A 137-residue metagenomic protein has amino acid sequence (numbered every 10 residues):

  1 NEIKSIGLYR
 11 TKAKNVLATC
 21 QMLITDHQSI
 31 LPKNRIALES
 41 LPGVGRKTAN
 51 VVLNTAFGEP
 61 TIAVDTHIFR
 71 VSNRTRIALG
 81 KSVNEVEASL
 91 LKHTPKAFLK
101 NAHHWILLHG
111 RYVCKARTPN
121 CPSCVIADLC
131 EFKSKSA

Functional and structural regions predicted by a protein language model:
N1-A137: Catalytic cores of DNA base-excision repair glycosylases
